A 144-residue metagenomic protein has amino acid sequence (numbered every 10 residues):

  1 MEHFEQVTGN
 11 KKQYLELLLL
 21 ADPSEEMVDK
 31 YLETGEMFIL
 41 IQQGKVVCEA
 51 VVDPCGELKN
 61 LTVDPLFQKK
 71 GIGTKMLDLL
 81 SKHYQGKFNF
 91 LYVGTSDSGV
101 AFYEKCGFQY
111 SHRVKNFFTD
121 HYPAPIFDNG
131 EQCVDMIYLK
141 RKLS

Functional and structural regions predicted by a protein language model:
M1-G9, I137, R141-S144: Conserved N-terminal entry element of GNAT/NAT acetyltransferase domains
E5-D64, L77: Acetyl-CoA-dependent GNAT
K12-Q13, D97-A101: Short alpha-helical
Y31-L32, A101-C106: Short loop/helix-cap segments at secondary-structure boundaries that form the rim of catalytic
F67, G71-L79: Conserved acetyl-CoA pyrophosphate-binding loop and the N-cap/start of the following alpha-helix in GNAT-like
H83-D97: Conserved GNAT acetyl-CoA-binding A-motif
F90-G94, E104, Q109-M136: Conserved catalytic-core motifs of GNAT/GCN5-like acyltransferases
